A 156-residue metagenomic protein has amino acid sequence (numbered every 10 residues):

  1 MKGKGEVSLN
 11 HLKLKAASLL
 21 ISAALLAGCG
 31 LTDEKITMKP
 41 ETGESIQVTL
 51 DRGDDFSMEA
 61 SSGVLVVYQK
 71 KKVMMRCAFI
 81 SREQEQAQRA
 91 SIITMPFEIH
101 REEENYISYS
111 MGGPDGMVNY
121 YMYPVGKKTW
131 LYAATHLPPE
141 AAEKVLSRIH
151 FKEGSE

Functional and structural regions predicted by a protein language model:
E6-A17: Bacterial N-terminal signal peptides that target proteins for export
L26-G28: C-terminal motif of bacterial Sec signal peptides marking the signal peptidase cleavage site
G30-T32: Bacterial signal peptide processing site
T42-S91, S110: Secretory pathway targeting signatures of secreted, lumenal, and periplasmic proteins
V48-F56, Y132-E156: Surface-exposed amphipathic alpha-helical segments
K72-A78, E85-Q86, P114-Y120, T129-Y132 (+1 more regions): Short, surface-exposed beta-strand/loop "edge" segments at domain boundaries and coil↔beta transitions
I92-L137: Signature of long, low-cysteine stretches enriched in small and polar/charged residues
